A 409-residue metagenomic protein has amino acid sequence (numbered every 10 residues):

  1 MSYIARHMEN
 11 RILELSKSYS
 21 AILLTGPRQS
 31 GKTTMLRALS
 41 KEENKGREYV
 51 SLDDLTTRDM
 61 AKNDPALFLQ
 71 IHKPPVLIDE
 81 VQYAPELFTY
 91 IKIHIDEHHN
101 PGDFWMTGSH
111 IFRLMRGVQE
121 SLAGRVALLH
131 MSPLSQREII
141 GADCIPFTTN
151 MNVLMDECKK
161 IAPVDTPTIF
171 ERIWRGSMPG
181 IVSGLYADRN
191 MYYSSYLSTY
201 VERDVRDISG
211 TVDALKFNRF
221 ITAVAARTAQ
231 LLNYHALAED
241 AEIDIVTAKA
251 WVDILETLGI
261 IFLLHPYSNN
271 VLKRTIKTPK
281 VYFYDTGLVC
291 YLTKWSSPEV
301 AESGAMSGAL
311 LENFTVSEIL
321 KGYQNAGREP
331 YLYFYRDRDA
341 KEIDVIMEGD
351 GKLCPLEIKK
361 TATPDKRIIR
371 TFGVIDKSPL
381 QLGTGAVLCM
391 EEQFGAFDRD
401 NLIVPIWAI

Functional and structural regions predicted by a protein language model:
M1-L13: N-terminal pre-Walker A segment at the start of P-loop NTPase domains
L24: Hydrophobic anchor at the beta1->P-loop junction of P-loop NTPases
K32: Conserved lysine of the Walker
M35, L39: Hydrophobic positions on the alpha1 helix immediately C-terminal to the Walker A/P-loop
F88-F112, Q119-S121: Conserved catalytic/switch belt of AAA+ P-loop NTPases
I111, R116-A226, Q230: Interdomain motor-coupling "hinge/lid" segment immediately C-terminal to the ATP-binding subdomain of NTP-driven enzymes
V182-L353: Accessory nucleic acid-recognition modules appended to NTPase machines
E391-I409: Domain-level recognition of nuclease-like catalytic cores that cleave nucleotide substrates
